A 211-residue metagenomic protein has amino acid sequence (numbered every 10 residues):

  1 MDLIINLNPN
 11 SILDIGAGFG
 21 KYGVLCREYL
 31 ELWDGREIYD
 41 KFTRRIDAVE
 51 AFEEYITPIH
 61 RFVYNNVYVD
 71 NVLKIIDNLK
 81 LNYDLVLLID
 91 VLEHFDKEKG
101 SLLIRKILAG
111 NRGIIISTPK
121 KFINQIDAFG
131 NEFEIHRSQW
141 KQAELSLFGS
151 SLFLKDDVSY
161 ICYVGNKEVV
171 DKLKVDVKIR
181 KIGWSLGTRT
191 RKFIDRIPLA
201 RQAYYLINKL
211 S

Functional and structural regions predicted by a protein language model:
L3, L7-I123: Conserved SAM-binding loop
K21, L73-D77, F95-L210: S-adenosyl-L-methionine-dependent methyltransferase catalytic module, highlighting the catalytic core
